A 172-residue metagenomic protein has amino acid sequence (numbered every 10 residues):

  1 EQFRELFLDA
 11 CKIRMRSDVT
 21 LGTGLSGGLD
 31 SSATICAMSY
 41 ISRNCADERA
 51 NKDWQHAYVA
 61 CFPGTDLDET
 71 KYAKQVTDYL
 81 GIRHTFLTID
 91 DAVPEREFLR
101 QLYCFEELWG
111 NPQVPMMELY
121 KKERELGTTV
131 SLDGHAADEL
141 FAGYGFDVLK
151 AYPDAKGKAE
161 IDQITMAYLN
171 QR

Functional and structural regions predicted by a protein language model:
E1-R172: ATP-dependent adenylate-handling active sites, centered on carboxylate activation for C-N bond formation
